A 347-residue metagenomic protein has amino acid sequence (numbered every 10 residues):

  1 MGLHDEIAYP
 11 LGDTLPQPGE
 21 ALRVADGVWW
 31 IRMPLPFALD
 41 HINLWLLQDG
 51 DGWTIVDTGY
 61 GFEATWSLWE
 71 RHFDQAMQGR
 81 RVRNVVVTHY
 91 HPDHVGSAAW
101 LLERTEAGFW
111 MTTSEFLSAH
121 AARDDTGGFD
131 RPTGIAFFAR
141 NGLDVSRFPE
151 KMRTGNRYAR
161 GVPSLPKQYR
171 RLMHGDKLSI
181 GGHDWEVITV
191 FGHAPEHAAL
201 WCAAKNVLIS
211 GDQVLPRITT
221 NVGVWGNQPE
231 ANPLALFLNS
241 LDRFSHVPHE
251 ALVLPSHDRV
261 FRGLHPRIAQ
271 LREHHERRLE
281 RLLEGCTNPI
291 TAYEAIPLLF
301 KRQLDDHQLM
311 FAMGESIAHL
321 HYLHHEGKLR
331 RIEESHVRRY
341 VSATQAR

Functional and structural regions predicted by a protein language model:
M1-P10, E280-R347: C-terminal regulatory/interaction regions
G2-L3, V24-I31, G155-G161, G181-H183: Short Pro/Gly-enriched beta-strand edge/turn motifs at strand-loop
G2-V28: N-terminal amphipathic/basic leader segments beginning at the initiator methionine
P18-R80, L200-S210, P216: Conserved beta-strand hairpin/beta-sheet module of binuclear metal-dependent hydrolase folds, prominently
G27, L47, D57, H89 (+10 more regions): Divalent metal-coordination and catalytic microenvironments
W53-E63, Y158-Y169, K177, D184-E276 (+1 more regions): Metallo-beta-lactamase
D57, A107, H275-L283, M313: Short, leucine-enriched amphipathic alpha-helices that occur as contiguous helical runs
A64-T65, E70-S179, N206, R262: Active-site HxH/HxHxD metal-binding segment of metal-dependent hydrolases
